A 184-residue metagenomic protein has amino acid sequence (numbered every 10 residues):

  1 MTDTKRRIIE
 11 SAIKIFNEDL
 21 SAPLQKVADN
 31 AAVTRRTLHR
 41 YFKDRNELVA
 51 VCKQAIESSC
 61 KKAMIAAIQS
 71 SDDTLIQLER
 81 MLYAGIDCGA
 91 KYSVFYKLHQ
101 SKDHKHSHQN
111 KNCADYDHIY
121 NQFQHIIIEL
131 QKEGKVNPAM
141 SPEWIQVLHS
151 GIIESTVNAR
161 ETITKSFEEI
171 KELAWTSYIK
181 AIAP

Functional and structural regions predicted by a protein language model:
M1-E18, L24-N30, E47-A50: Basic, helix-initiating cap at the start of DNA-binding domains
A32-F42: Short hydrophobic/aromatic patch on the recognition helix
V51, I65-K91: Hydrophobic alpha-helical connector segments
K53-K62: Short, basic, alpha-helical segments at the C-terminal edge of helix-turn-helix-like DNA-binding modules
S58, S107-K135, E143-S150, V157-N158: Amphipathic alpha-helical packing segments from all-alpha helical-bundle domains
I86-Q122: Short secondary-structure transition hinges
N121-K132, G151, N158, T162-P184: C-terminal peripheral helix-coil segments that are non-catalytic and often amphipathic
